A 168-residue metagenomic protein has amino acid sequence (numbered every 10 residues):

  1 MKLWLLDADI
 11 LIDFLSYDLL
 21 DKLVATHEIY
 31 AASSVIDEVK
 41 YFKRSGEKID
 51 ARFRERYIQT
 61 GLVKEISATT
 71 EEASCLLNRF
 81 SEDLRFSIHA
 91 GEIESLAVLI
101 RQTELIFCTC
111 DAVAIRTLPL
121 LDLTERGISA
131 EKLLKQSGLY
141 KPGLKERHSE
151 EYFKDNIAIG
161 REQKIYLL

Functional and structural regions predicted by a protein language model:
K2-E104, A114-L168: Active-site-proximal, substrate-binding regions of enzyme catalytic domains and RNA-binding/basic surfaces
I106-C110: Acidic beta-strand-to-loop metal/phosphate-binding motif
